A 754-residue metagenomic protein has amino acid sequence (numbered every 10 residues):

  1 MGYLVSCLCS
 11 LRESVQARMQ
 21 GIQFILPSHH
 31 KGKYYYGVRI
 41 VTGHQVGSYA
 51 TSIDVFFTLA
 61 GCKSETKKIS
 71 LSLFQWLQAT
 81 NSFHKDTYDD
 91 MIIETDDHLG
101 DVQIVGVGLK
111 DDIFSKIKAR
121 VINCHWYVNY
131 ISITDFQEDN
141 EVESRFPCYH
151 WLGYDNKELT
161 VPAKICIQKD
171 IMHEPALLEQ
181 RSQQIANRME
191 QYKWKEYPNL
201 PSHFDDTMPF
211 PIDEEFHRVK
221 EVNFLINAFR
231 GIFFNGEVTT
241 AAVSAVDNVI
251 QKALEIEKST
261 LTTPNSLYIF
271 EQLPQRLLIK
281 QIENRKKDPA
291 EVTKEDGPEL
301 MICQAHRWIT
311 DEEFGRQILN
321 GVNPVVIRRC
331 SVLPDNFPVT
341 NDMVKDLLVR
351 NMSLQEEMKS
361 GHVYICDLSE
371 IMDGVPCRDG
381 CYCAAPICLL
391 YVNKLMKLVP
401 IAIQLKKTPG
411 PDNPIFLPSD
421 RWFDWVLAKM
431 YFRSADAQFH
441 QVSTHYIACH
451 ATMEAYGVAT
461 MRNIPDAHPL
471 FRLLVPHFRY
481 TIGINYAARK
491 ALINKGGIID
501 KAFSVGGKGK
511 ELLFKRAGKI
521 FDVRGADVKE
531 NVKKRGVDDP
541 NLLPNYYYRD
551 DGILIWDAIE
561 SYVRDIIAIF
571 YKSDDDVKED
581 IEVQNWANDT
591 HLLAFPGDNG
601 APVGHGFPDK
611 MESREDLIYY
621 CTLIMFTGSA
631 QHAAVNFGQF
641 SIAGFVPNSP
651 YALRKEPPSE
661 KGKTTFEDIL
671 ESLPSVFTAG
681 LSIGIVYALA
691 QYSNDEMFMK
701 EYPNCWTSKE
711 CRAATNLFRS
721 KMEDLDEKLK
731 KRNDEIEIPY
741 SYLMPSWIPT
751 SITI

Functional and structural regions predicted by a protein language model:
G2-I754: Long, compositionally biased charged/polar stretches
